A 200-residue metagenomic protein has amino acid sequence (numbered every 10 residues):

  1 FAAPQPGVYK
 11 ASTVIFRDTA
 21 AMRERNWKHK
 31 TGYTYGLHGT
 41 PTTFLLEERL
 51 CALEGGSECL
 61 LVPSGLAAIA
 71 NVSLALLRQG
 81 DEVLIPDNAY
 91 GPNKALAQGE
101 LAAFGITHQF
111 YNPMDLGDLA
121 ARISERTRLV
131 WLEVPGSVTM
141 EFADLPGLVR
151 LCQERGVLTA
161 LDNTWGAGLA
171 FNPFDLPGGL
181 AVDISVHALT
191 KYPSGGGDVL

Functional and structural regions predicted by a protein language model:
F1-R23: N-terminal amphipathic/basic leader segments beginning at the initiator methionine
A3-P4, F44, G55, A70 (+1 more regions): Short, basic and Ser/Thr-rich N-terminal targeting/leader segments
Q5, K30-Y33, I184-A188: Residue-level signal for pocket-adjacent positions within structured domains
D18-A67, P92-G99: Conserved N-terminal alpha-helix of the aminotransferase class I/II PLP-enzyme fold
C59-L200: Conserved PLP-enzyme active-site core in the AAT-like
